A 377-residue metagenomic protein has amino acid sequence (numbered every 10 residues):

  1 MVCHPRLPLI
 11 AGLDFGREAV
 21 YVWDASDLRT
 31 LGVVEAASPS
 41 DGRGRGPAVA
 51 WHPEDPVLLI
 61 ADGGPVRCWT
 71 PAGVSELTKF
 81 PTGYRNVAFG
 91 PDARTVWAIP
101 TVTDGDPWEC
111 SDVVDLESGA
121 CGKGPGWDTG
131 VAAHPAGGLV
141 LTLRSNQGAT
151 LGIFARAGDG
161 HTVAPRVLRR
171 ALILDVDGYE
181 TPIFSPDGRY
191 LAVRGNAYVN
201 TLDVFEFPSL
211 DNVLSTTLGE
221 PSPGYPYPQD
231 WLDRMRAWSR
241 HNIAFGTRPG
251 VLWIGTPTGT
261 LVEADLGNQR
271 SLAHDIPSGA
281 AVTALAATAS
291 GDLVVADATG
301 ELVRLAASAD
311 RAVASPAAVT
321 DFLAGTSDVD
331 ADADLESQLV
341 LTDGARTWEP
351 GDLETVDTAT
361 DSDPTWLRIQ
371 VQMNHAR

Functional and structural regions predicted by a protein language model:
M1-V2, G42-A50, P81-F89, P125-A133 (+4 more regions): Repeated scaffold domains used in trafficking and secretory/extracellular systems, primarily beta-propellers
V2-P8, A48-P56, A88-T95, A132-G138 (+3 more regions): Blade-terminus and WD-like Trp-Asp/Gly-His loop motifs, strongest in beta-propeller folds
A11, L59, W97, V140-L141 (+3 more regions): Structural core positions within WD40/WD-like beta-propeller blades
E18-Y21, P65-R67, D104-V113, Q147-I153 (+3 more regions): Structural motif
A25-D27, T70-G73, D115-G119, R156-D159 (+3 more regions): Short loop/turn segments that connect beta-strands within beta-propeller blades
R29-G32, S75-L77, G122, T162-A164 (+3 more regions): A structural motif specific to WD40 beta-propellers
E35-D41, P165-L174, T216-R236, G325-V329: Surface-exposed loop and turn segments in beta-propeller and other repeat-based domains that flank or scaffold
V282-T342, T347-A376: Blade-level signature of beta-propeller repeat domains, shared across WD40, Kelch, NHL, RCC1 and BNR/Asp-box propellers
